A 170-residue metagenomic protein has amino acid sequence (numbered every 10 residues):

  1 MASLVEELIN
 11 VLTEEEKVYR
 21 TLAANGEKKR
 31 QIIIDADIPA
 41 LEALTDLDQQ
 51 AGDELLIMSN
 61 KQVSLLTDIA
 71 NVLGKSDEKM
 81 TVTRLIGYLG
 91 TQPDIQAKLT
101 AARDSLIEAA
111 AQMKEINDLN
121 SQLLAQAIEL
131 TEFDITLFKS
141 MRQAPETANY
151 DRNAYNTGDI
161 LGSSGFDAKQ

Functional and structural regions predicted by a protein language model:
M1-G90: Extended, charge-rich alpha-helical scaffolding segments
M80-Q170: Short terminal interaction segments
